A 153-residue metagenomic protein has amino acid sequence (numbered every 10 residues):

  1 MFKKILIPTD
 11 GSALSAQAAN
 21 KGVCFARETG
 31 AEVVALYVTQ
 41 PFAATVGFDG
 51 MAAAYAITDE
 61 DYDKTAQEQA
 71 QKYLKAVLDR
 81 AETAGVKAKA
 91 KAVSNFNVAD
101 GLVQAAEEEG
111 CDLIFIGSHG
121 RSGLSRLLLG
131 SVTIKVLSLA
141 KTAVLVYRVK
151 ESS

Functional and structural regions predicted by a protein language model:
K3-A56, E82-K89: Small/aliphatic-rich secondary-structure junction motif
P8, A92, G117: Active-site-adjacent beta-strand anchor residues
A18, A70-Y73, V98, V132: Hydrophobic alpha-helical membrane-association signature
A18, T45-F48, D100-V103, R126-L128: Short, well-ordered secondary-structure micro-motifs
L36, K91-V93, Y147: Structural motif
Y55-K72: A short acidic, glycine-rich active-site loop that binds or catalyzes chemistry on phosphate/adenosine moieties
A76-I114, E151-S153: Structural beta-alpha unit
Q104-S153: Gly/Ser-rich helix-loop-strand patches that form or flank binding pockets for ribonucleotide-derived cofactors
